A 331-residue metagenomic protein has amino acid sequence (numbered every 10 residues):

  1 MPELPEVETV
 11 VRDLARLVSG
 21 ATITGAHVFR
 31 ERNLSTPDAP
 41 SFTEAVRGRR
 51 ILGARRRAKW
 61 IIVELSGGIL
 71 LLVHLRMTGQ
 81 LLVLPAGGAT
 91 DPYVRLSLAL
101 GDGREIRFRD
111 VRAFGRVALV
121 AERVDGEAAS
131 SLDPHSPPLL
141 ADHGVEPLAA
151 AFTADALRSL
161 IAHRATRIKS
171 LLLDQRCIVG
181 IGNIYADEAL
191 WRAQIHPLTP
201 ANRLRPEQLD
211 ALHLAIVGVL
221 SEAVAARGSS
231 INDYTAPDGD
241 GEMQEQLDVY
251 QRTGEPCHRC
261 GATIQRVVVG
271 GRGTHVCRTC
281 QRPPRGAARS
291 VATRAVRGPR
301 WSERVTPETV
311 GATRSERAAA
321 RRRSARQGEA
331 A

Functional and structural regions predicted by a protein language model:
M1, L84, D91, D133-P137 (+6 more regions): Intrinsic-disorder/low-complexity coil detector
M1-L4, P147, A151, R205-H213: Generic detection of long, well-ordered alpha-helical segments
M1-V120, G126, R297-R300, V310-R317 (+1 more regions): Gly/Gly-Pro- and Ser/Thr-rich, intrinsically disordered tail segments characteristic of DNA damage-repair and tolerance
I23-F42, R55, A156-R317, R321-A331: Basic, nucleic-acid-binding surfaces and adjacent catalytic neighborhoods in DNA/RNA-processing proteins
L71-R192, P200: Phosphate/anion-contacting hairpin/loop surfaces
